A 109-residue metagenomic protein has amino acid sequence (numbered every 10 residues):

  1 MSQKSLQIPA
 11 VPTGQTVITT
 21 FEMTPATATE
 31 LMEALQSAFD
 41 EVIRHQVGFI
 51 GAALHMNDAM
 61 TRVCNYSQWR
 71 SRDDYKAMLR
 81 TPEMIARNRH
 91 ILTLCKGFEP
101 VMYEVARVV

Functional and structural regions predicted by a protein language model:
M1-Q15, E22, A53-M60, N88-V109: Glycine-rich beta-strand-turn "strand-cap" elements at beta-sheet edges
K4, P25-A26, H45-Q46: Short acidic-aromatic low-complexity motifs
Q7-A10, T27-T29, F39-V42, A53-M56 (+1 more regions): Intrinsically disordered, low-complexity segments enriched in polar/charged residues with Gly/Pro, especially when
Q15-E22, G51-T81: Short, well-ordered beta-strand segments in beta-rich or mixed alpha/beta enzyme and ligand-binding folds
V17-I18, L31, Q46: Residue-level signal for functionally critical sites in structured catalytic/ligand-binding pockets
E22-L35: Short, surface-exposed ligand-recognition loops at beta-strand->loop->(often short) alpha-helix junctions that present
A28-E30, D74-K76, V109: Intrinsically disordered, low-complexity acidic/polar segments
S37-E41, H45-I50, Q68-M102: An amphipathic, aromatic/His-enriched active-site/gating alpha helix that lines ligand/cofactor pockets
